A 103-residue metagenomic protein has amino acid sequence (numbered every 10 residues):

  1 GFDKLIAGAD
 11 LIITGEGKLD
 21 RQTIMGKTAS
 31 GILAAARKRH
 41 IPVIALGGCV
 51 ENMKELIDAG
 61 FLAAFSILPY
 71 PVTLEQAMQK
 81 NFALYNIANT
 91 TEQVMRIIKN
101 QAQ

Functional and structural regions predicted by a protein language model:
G1-Q103: N-terminal loops that bind phosphate or other acidic moieties and the adjacent beta-alpha structural core
